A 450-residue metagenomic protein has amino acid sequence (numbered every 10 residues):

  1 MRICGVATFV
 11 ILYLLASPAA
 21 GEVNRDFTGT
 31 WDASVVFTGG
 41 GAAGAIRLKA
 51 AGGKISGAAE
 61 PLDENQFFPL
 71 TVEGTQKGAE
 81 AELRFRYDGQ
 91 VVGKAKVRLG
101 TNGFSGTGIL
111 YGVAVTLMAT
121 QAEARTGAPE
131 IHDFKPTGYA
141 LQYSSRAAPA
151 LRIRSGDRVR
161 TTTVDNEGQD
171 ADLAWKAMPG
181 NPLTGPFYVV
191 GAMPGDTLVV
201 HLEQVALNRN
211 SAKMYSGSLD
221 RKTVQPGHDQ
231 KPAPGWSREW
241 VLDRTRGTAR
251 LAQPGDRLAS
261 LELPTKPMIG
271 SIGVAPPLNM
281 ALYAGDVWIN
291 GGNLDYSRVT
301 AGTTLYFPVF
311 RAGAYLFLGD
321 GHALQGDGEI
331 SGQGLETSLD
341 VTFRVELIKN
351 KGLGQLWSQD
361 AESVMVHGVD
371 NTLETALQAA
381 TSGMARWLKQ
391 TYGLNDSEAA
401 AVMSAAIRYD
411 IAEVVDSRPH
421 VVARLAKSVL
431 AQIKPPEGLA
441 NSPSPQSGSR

Functional and structural regions predicted by a protein language model:
G5-A16: Bacterial N-terminal signal peptides
E22-M118: Central antiparallel beta-sheet cores of small beta-barrel/beta-sandwich binding domains
G127-W175: N-terminal, Lys/Arg-enriched amphipathic/low-complexity engagement segments that precede the first folded domain
K135-S144, K176-L183, L282-N290: Short, structured beta-strand/loop micro-motifs enriched in basic residues and often containing a Trp
N166-A177, V205-S216, G313-A323, E413-V415: Short, Lys/Arg- and Gly-enriched loop/turn segments at beta-strand edges
L207-T300: Intrinsically disordered, low-complexity linker/loop segments enriched in Gly/Pro and charged/polar residues
T265-E374, A385: Conserved mixed alpha/beta catalytic, RNA-binding, or beta-rich assembly cores of soluble enzyme, regulatory
